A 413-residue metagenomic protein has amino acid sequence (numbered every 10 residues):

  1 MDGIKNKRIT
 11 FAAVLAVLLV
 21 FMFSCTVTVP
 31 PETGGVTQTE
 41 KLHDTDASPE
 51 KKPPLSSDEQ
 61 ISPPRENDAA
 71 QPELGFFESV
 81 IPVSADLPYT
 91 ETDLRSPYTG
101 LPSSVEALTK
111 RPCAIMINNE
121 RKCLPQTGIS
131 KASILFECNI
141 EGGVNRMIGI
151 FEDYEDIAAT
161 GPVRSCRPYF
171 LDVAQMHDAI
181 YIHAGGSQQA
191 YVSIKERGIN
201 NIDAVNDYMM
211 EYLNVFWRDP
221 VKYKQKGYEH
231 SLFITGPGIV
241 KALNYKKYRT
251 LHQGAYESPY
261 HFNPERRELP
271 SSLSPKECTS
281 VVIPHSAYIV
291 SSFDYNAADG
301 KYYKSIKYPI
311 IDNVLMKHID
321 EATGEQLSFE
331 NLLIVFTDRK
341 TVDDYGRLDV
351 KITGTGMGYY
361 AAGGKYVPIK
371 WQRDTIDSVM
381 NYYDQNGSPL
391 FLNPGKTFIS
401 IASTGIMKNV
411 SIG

Functional and structural regions predicted by a protein language model:
G3, G34-G35, G75: Residue-identity detector for glycine
G3-F11: Bacterial N-terminal signal peptides that target proteins for export
K7, Q38-T39, S328: Intrinsically disordered, low-complexity, compositionally biased regions/tails
A13-M22: Bacterial N-terminal signal peptides
T26-G34: Bacterial lipoprotein signal-peptidase II cleavage site
T33-A70: Post-signal peptide N-terminal segment of mature Sec-exported envelope proteins
E59, P64-N67, Q71-F136, E141-G413: A surface/extracellular/periplasmic glyco- and lipid-processing/surface-interacting theme
